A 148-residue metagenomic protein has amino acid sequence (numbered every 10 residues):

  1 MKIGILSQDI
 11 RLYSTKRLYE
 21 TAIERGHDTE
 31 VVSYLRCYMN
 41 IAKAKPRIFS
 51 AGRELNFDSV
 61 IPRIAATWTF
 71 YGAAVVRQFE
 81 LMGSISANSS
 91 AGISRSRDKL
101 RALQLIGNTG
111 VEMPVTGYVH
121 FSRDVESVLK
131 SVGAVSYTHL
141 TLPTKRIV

Functional and structural regions predicted by a protein language model:
M1-A87, R101: ATP-binding N-terminal substructure of ATP-dependent carboxylate-amine bond-forming enzymes
Q8-D9, A65-A66, I93, V119-S122: Short, surface-exposed acidic/glycine-rich loop or hinge patches that mediate macromolecular interfaces
R25, L81-M82, T109, S131-V132 (+1 more regions): Alpha-helix C-cap/termination motif
Y34, V119, L142: Hydrophobic pocket-lining residues within nucleotide cofactor-binding pockets
C37-M39, G92-R95: Short gly/pro/ser/thr-enriched loop/turn and capping motifs at secondary-structure boundaries
N88, S94-Y137: Hydrophobic alpha-helical segments and helix pairs
T138-T144: Conserved small/polar residues in nucleotide/adenosyl-binding loops
I147-V148: Short hydrophobic transmembrane-like helices used for membrane targeting/insertion
